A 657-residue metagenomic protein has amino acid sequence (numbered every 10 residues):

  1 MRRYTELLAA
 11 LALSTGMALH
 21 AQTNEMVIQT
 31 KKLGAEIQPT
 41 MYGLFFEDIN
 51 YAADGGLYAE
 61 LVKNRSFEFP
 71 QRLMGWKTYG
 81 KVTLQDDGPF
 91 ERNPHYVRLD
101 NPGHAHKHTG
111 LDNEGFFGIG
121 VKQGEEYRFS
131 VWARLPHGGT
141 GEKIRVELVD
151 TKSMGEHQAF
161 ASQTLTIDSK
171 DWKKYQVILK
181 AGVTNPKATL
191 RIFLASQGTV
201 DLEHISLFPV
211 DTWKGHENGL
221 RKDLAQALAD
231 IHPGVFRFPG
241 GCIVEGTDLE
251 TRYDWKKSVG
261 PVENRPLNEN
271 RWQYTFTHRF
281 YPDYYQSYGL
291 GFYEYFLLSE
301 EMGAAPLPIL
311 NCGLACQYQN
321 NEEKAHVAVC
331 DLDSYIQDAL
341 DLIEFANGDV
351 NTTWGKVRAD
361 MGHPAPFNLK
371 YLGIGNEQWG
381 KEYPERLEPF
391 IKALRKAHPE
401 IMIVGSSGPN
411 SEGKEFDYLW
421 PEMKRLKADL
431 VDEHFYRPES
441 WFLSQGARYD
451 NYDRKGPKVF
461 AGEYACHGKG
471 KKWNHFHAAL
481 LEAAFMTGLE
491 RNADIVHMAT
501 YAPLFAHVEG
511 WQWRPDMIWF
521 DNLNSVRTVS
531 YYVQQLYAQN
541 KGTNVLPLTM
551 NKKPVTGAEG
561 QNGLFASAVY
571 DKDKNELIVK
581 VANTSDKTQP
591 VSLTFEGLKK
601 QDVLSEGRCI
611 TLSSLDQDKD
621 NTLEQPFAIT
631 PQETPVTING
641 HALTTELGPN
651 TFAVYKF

Functional and structural regions predicted by a protein language model:
M1-T23: Bacterial Sec-dependent N-terminal signal peptides
Q22-S287, A305-L307, N320-D333, L340 (+9 more regions): Extracellular and organelle-lumenal recognition/adhesion modules and their flexible linkers in secreted
L44, V131, H232, S299 (+6 more regions): Conserved, mostly hydrophobic/aromatic
F67, E125, N544-T584: Surface beta-strand/loop "capping" patches
W132-H137, K180-G182, Q539, A582-T584 (+1 more regions): Solvent-exposed strand-to-loop "edge" motifs in beta-rich extracellular domains
D331, Y335-R437: Hydrophobic, small-residue-rich alpha-helical packing segments that form membrane-like cores
K392-A393, P399-M402, W420-M423, D429-N540 (+3 more regions): Catalytic-core region of carbohydrate-active enzymes that cleave or remodel glycosidic bonds
G557-A558, N583-F657: C-terminal beta-sandwich/jelly-roll accessory domains of carbohydrate-active enzymes
